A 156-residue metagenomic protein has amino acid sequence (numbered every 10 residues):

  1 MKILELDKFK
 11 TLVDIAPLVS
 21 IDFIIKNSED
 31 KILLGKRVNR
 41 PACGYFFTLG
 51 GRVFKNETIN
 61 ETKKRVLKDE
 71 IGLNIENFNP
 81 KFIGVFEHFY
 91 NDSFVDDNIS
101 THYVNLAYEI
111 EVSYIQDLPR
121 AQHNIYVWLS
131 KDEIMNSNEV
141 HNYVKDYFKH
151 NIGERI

Functional and structural regions predicted by a protein language model:
M1-D22, S28, N98: Acidic, metal-coordinating catalytic segment for phosphate/diphosphate chemistry, firing primarily on the Nudix
P17, S100-V104, R120: A short, structural micro-pattern
V19-I21, D30, V104-L106, N124: Change "...and in nucleic-acid phosphodiester-cleaving endonucleases..." to "...and in nucleic-acid processing enzymes
K31-E70: Conserved Nudix-box catalytic region and its N-terminal flanking loop in Nudix hydrolases and closely related
L73-I115: Active-site segment of metal-dependent pyrophosphate-handling enzymes, primarily the Nudix hydrolase catalytic core
A107-E109, D117-H150: NUDIX/MutT-family hydrolases
